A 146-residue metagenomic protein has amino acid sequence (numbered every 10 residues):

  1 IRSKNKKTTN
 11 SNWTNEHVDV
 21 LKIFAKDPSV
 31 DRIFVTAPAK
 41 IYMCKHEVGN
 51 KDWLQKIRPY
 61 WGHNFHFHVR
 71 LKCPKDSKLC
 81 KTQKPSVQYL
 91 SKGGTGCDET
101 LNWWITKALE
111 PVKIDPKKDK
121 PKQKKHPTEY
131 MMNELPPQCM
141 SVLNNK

Functional and structural regions predicted by a protein language model:
I1-K146: Catalytic cores and adjacent binding grooves of peptidoglycan-active enzymes
